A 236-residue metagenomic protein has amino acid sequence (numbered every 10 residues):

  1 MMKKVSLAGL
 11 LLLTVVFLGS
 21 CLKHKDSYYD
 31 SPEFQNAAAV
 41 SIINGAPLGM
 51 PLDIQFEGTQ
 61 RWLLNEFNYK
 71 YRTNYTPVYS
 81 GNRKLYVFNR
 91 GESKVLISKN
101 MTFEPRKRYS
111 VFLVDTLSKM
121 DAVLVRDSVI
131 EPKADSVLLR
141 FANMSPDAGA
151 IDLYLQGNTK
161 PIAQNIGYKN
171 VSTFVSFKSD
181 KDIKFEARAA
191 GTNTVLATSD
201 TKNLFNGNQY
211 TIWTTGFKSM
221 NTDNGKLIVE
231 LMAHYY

Functional and structural regions predicted by a protein language model:
M1-C21: Sec-dependent bacterial lipoprotein signal peptides
C21-Y236: Intrinsically disordered, low-complexity polar regions and short flexible loop motifs
